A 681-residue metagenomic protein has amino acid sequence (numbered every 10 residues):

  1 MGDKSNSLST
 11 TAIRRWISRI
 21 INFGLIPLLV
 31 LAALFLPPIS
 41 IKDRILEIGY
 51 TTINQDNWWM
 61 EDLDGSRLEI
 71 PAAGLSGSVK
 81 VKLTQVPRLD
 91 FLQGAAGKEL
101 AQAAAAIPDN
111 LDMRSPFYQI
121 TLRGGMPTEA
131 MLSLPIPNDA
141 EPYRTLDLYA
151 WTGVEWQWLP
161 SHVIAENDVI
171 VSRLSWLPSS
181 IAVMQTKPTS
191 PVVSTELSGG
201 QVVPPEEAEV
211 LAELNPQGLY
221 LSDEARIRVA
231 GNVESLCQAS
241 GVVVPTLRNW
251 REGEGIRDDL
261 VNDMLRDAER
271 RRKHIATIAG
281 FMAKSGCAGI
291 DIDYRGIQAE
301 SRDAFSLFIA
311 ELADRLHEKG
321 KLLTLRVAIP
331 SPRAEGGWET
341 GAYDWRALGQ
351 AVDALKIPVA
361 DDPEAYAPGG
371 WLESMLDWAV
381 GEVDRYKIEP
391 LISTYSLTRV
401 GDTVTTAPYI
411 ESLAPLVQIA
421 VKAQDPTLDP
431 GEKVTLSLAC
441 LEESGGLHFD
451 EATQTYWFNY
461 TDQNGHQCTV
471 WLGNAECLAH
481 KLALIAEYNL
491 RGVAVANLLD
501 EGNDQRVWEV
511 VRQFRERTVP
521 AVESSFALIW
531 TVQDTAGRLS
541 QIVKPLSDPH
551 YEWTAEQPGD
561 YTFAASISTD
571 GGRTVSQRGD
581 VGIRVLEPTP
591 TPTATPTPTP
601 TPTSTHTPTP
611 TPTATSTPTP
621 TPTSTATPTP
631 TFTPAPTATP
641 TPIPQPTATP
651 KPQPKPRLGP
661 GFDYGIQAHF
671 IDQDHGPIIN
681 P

Functional and structural regions predicted by a protein language model:
S18-F23, Q55, K98-D147, T152 (+1 more regions): Proteolytic processing hotspots in large secreted/extracellular or virion-associated proteins and select intracellular
S161-I164, Q541-S547: Short beta-strand segments within Ig-like beta-sandwich modules, predominantly Fibronectin type-III
S180-E206, Q217, I329, P652-P681: Boundary/entry segment of secreted carbohydrate-active catalytic domains
P188-T277, Q667: Glycan-recognition patch characteristic of GH18 chitinases/ENGases and related GlcNAc/peptidoglycan-binding proteins
G200-E224, T277-I290, L484-G492, D674-P681: Catalytic domains of carbohydrate-active enzymes, especially glycoside hydrolases
S222-N232, R302-L436: Substrate-binding surface in catalytic domains of secreted glycosidases
T246-V261, S396-K481, V511-T518, P656-R657 (+1 more regions): Glycan-binding loop/region signatures in secreted carbohydrate-active enzymes
E587-G659: Ser/Thr-rich, Proline-interspersed low-complexity disordered segments
